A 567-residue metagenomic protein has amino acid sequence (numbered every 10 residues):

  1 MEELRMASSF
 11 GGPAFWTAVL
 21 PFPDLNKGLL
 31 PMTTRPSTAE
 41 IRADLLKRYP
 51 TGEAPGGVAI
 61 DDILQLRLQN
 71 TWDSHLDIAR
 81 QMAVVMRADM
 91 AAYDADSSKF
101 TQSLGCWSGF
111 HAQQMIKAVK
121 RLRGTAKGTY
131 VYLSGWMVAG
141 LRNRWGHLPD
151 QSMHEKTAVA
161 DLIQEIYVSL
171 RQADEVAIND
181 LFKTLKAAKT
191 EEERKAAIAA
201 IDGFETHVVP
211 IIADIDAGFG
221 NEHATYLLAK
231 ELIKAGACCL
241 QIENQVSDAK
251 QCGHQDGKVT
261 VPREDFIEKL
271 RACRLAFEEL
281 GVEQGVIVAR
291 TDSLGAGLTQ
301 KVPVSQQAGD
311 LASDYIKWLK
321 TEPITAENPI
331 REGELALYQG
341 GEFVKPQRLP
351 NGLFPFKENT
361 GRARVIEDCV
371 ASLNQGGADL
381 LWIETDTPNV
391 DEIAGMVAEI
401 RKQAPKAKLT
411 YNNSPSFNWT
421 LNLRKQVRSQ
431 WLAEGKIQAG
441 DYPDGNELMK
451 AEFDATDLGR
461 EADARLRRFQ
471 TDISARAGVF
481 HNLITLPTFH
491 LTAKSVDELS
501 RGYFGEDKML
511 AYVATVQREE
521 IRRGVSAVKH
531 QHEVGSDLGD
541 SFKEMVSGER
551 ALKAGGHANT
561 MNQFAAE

Functional and structural regions predicted by a protein language model:
S8-S9: Serine residues within intrinsically disordered or low-complexity segments
D24-N26: Intrinsic-disorder-associated, low-complexity terminal segments enriched in Asp/Asn/His/Tyr and depleted of Lys/Arg
T33-D62, R523-E567: C-terminal extensions of enzymes
R42-L66, N70-S97, S103-Y411, L421-A477 (+1 more regions): Alpha/beta enzyme core
N413-N418, T488: Short beta-alpha junction loops
W431-A558: Conserved alpha/beta catalytic core and glycan-binding cleft of carbohydrate-active enzymes
